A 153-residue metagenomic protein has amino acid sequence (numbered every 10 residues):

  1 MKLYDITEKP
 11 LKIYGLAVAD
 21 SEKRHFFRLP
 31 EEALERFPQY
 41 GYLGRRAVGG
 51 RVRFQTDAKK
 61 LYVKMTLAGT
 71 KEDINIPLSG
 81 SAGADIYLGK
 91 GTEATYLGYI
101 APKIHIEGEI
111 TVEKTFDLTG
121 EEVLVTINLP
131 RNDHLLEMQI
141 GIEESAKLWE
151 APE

Functional and structural regions predicted by a protein language model:
M1-P152: N-terminal secretory targeting modules
